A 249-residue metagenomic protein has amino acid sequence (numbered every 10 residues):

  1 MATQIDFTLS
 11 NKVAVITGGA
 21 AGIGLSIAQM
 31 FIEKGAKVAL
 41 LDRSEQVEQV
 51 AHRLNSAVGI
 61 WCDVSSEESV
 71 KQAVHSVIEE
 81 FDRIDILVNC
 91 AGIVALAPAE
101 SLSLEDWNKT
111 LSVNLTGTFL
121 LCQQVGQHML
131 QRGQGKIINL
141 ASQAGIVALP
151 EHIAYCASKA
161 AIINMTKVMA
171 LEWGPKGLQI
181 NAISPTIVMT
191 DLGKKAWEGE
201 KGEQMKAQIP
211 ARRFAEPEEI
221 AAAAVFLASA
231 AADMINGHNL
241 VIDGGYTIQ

Functional and structural regions predicted by a protein language model:
A2-I5, V147, V225, N236-Q249: Short C-terminal tail/terminal secondary-structure segment of NAD(P)H-dependent dehydrogenase/reductase domains
A97-E100, V147-I153, P175-K176, R212 (+1 more regions): Active-site loop immediately N-terminal to the catalytic Tyr-X3-Lys motif of short-chain dehydrogenase/reductase
P98-A99, S103-L111, G193, M205: Substrate-binding pocket helix/loop in short-chain dehydrogenase/reductase
C122, S158, T166: Active-site helix of classical SDR
Q127, L171-P175, D233: Alpha-helical segment proximal to the catalytic Tyr-Lys
S142: Residue(s) in the substrate-gating loop at a strand-loop-helix junction that position the organic substrate next
I209-I220, A231: A conserved structural motif in NAD(P)-dependent oxidoreductases
